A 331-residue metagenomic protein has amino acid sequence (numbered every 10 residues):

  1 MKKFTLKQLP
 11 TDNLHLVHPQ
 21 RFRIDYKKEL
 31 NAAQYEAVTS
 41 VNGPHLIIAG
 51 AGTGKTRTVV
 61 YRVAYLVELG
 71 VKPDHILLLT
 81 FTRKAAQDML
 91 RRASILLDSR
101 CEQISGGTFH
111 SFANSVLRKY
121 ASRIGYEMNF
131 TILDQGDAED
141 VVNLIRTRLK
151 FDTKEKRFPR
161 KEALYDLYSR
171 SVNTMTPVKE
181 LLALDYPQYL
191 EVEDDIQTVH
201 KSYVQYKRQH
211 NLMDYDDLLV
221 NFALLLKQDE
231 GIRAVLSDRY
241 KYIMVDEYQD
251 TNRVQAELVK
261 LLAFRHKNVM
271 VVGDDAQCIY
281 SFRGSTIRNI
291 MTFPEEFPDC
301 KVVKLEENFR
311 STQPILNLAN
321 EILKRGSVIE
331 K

Functional and structural regions predicted by a protein language model:
M1-M128, I132, A234, R288 (+1 more regions): P-loop NTPase Walker
R23, K28-I47, T58, L77 (+6 more regions): Conserved helicase NTPase motor core
I48, L96, R100, R123 (+5 more regions): Alpha-helix C-capping/helix-to-loop hinge sites
E68-K72, L97-S99, L236, L262-R265 (+2 more regions): Conserved catalytic network of the ASCE P-loop NTPase/AAA+ motor domain
L96, K119, R123, R148-D152 (+4 more regions): Phosphate/oxyanion-binding loops and surfaces in catalytic or ligand/nucleic-acid-binding neighborhoods
F112, C300-K301: N-terminal helical cap/lid subdomain that shapes the substrate entry/recognition surface in HAD-like hydrolases
Q135-K207: Coupling/switch/interface segments within P-loop NTPase motor domains and analogous charged loops in nucleic-acid
T153-E162, V178, V303-K331: Coupling/hinge elements of helicase-like and P-loop NTPase modules
